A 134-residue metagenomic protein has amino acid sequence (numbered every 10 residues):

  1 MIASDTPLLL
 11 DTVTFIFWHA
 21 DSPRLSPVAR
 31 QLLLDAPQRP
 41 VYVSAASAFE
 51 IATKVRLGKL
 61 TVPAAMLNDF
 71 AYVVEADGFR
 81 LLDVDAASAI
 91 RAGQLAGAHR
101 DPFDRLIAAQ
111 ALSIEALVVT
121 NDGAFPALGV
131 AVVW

Functional and structural regions predicted by a protein language model:
M1-V43, L57-Y72, I114, G123 (+2 more regions): Short, well-structured N-terminal submotif of metal-dependent ribonuclease cores
I2-T6, T61-A71, E75-N121: Active-site neighborhoods of divalent-metal-dependent phosphate/nucleic-acid chemistry enzymes
T12-V13, I51, A92, A111: Generic structural signal for small/hydrophobic residues in well-ordered secondary structure, especially within
T14, S47-A48, S88, I107 (+1 more regions): Alpha-helix capping/helix-boundary segments
A45-T53: Short, conserved active-site loops that position catalytic residues or coordinate cofactors/metal ions across diverse
E50, R91-Q94, A127-L128: Phosphate- and divalent-cation-binding pockets in alpha/beta enzyme and binding domains that engage nucleotide-derived
D77, L128-G129: Short, structured coil segments at secondary-structure junctions
L81-L82, V132-W134: Short acidic-hydrophobic, aromatic-tinged amphipathic segments that line or gate anion-handling sites
